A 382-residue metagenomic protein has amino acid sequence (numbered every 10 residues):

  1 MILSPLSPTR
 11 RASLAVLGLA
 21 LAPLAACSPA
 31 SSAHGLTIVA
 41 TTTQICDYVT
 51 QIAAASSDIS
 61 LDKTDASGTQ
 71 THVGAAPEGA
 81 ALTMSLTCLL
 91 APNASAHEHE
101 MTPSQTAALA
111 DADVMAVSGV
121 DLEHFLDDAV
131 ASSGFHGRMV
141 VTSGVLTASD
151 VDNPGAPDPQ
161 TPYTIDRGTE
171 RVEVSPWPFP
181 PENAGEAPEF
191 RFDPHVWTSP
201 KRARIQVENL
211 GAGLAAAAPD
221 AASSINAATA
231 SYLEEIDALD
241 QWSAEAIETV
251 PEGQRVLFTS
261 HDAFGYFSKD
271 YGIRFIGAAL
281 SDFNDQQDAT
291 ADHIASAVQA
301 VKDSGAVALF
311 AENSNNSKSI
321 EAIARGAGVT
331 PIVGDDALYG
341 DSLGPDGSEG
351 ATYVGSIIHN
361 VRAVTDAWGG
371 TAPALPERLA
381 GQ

Functional and structural regions predicted by a protein language model:
M1-A30: Secretory targeting and sorting signals
I2-L3, C27-Q382: Extracytoplasmic metal-acquisition and chelation regions
